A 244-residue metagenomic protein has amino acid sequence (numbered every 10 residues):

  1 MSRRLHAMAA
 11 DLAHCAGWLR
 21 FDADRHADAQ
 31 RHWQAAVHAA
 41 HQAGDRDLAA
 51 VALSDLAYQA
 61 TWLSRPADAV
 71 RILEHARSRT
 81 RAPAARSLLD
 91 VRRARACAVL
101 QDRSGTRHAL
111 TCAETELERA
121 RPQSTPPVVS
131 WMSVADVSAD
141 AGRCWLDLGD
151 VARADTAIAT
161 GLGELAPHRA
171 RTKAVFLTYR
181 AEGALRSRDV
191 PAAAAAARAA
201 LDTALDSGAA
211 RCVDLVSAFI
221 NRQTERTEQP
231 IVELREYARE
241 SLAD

Functional and structural regions predicted by a protein language model:
M1-D244: Conserved binding/catalytic microenvironments
